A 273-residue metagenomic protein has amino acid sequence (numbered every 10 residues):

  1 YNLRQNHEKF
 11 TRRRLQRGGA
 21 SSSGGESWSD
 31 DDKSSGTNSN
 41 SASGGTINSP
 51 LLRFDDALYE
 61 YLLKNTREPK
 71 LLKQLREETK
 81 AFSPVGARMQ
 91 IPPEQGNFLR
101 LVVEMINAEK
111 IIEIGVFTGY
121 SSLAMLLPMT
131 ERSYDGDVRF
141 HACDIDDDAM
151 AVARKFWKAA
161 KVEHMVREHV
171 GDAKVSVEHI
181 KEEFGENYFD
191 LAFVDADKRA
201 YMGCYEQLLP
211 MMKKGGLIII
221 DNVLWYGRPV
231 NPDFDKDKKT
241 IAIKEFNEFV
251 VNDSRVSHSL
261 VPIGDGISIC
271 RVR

Functional and structural regions predicted by a protein language model:
Y1-L191, K198-I219, V223-R273: A short alpha-helical cap/connector motif
